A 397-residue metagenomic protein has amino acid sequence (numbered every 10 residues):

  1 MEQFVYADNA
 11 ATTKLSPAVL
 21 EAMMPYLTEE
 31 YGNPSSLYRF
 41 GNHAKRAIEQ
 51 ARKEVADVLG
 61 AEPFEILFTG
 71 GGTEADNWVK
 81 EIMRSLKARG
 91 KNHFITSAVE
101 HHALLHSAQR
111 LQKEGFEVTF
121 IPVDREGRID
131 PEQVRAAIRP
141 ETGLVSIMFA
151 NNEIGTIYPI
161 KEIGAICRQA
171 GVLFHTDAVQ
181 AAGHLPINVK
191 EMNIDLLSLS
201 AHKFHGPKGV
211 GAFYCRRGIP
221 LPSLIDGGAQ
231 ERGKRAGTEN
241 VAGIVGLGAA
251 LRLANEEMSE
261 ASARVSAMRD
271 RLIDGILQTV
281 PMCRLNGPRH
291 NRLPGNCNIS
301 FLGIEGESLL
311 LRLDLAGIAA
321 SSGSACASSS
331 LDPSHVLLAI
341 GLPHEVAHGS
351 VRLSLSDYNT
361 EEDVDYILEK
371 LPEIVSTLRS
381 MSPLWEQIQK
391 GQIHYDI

Functional and structural regions predicted by a protein language model:
M1-I397: Pyridoxal 5′-phosphate
